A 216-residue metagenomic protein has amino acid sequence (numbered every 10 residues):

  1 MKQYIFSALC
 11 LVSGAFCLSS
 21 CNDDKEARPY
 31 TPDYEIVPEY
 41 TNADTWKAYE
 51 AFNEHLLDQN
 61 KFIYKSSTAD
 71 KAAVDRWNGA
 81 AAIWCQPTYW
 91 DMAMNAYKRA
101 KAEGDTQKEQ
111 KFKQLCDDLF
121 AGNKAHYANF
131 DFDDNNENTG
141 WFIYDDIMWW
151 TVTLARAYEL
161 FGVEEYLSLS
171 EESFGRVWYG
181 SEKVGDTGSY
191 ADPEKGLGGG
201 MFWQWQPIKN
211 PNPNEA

Functional and structural regions predicted by a protein language model:
M1-Y4: Positively charged n-region of N-terminal signal peptides that target proteins for export
F6, D24-E26, I147, N214: Intrinsic disorder/low-complexity detector
F6-V12: Sec-dependent N-terminal signal peptides
V12-G14, A157: Amphipathic alpha-helical interaction segments
C17-S20: C-terminal motif of bacterial Sec signal peptides marking the signal peptidase cleavage site
N22-E137, E164-Q204: Low-complexity, Ser/Thr/Pro/Gly-enriched N-terminal "stalk/linker" regions
N78-R99, W141-E159, N210-A216: Well-ordered alpha-helical segments within folded domains of soluble proteins
P207: Nucleotide-sugar donor phosphate/pyrophosphate-binding loop at the beta->alpha transition of glycosyltransferases
